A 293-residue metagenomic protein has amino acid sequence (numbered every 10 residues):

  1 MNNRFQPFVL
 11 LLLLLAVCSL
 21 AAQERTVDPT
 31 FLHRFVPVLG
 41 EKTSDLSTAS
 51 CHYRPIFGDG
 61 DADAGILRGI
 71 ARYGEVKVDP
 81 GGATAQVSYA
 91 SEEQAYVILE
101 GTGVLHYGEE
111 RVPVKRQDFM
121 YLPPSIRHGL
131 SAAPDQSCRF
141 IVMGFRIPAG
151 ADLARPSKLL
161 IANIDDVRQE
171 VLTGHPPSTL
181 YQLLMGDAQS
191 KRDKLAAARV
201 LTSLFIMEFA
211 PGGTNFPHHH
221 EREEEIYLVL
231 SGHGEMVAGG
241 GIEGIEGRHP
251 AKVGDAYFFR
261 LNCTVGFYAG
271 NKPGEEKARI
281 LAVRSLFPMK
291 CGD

Functional and structural regions predicted by a protein language model:
M1-V9: Bacterial N-terminal signal peptides that target proteins for export
V9-S19: Bacterial N-terminal signal peptides
A22-R72, A85-Q86, D135, P148-L201 (+3 more regions): A short, N-terminal "cap"/entry segment at the start of jelly-roll beta-barrel domains of the cupin/DSBH fold
A83, V87-R116, I226-V253: A short beta-strand-loop-beta hairpin characteristic of the jelly-roll/cupin
S88-A90, N215-E224: Histidine-centered catalytic micro-motifs
D118, P124-G150, K252-D255, L261-M289: Ligand-binding loop in jelly-roll beta-barrel domains
